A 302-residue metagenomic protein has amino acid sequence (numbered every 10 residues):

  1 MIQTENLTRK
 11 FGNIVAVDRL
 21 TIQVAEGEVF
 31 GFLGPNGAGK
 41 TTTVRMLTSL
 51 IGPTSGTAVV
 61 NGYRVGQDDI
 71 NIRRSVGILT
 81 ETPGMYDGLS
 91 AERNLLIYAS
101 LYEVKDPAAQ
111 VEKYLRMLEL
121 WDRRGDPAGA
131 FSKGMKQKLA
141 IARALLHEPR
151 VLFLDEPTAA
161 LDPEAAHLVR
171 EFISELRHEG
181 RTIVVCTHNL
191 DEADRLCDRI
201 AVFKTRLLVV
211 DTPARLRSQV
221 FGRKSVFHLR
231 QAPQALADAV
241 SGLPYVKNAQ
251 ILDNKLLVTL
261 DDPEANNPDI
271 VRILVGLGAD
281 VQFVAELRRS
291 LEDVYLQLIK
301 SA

Functional and structural regions predicted by a protein language model:
I2-T4, R9-K204: ABC transporter nucleotide-binding domains
E26, E103, D122, Q231 (+2 more regions): Non-catalytic surface loops within mature trypsin-like serine protease
V65, R230-A232, P263, L287-R288: Short beta->alpha junction loops/turns
G77, E103, A140, A201 (+4 more regions): A generic structural signal for secondary-structure junctions that act as hinges or helix/strand caps at the edges
D106, D122, K247-N248, V275 (+1 more regions): Residue-level detector of short coil/turn "hinge" positions at structural boundaries
R170-D261: ABC transporter nucleotide-binding domain
P263-A302: C-terminal coupling/interaction segments
